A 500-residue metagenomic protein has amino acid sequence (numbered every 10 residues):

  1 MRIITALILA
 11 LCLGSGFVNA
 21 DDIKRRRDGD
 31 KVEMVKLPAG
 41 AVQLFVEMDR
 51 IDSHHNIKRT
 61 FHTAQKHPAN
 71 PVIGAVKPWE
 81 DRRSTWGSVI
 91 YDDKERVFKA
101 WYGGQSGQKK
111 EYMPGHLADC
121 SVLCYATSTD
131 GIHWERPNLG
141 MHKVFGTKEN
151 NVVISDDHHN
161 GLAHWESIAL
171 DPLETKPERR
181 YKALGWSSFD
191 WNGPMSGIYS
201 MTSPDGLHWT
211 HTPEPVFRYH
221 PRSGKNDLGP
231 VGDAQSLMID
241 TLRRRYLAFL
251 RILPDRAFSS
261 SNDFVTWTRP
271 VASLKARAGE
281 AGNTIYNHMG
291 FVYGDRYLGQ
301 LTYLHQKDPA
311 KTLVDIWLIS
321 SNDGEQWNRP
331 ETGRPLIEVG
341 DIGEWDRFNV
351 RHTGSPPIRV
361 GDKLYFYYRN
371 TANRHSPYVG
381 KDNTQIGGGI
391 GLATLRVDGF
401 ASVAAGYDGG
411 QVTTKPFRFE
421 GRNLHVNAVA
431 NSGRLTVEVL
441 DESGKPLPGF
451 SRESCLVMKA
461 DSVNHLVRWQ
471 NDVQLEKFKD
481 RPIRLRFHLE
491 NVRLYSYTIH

Functional and structural regions predicted by a protein language model:
M1-I4: Positively charged n-region of N-terminal signal peptides that target proteins for export
A6-G16: Bacterial N-terminal signal peptides
D21-H500: Carbohydrate-active catalytic/glycan-binding domains of CAZyme proteins, especially the secreted or lumenal ectodomains
